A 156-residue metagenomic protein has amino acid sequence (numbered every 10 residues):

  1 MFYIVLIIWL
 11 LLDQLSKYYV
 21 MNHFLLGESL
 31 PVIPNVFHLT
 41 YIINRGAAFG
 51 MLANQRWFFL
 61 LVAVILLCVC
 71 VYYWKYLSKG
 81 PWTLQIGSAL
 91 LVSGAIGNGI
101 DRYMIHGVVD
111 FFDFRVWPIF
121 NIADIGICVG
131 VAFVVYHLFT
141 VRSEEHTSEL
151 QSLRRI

Functional and structural regions predicted by a protein language model:
M1-S148: Alpha-helical transmembrane bundles and membrane-interface segments of multipass inner-membrane proteins
E149-I156: Short "domain-exit" segments at the C-terminal end of structured domains
